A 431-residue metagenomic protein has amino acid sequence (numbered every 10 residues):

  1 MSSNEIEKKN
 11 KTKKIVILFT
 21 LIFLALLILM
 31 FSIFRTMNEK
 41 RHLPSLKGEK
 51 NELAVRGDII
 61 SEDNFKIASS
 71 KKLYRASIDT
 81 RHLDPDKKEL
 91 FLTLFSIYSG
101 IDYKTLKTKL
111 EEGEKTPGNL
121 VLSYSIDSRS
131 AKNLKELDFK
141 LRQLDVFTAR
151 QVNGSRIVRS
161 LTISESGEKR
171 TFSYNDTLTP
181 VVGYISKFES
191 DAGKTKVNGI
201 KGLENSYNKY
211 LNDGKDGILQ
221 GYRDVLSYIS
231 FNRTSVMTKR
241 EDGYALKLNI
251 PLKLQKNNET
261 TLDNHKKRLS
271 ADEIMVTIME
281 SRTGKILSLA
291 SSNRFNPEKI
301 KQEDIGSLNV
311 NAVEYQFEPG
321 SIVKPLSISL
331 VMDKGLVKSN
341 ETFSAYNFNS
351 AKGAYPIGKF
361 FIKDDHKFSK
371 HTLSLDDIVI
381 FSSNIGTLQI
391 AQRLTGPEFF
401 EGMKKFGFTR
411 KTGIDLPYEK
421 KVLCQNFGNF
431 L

Functional and structural regions predicted by a protein language model:
M1-I300, P397-K405: Periplasmic/cell-envelope proteins involved in peptidoglycan metabolism and beta-lactam response
S2-S3, K66-A68, D224-M237, E241 (+2 more regions): Beta-lactam-recognizing serine transpeptidase/beta-lactamase-like catalytic domain environment
